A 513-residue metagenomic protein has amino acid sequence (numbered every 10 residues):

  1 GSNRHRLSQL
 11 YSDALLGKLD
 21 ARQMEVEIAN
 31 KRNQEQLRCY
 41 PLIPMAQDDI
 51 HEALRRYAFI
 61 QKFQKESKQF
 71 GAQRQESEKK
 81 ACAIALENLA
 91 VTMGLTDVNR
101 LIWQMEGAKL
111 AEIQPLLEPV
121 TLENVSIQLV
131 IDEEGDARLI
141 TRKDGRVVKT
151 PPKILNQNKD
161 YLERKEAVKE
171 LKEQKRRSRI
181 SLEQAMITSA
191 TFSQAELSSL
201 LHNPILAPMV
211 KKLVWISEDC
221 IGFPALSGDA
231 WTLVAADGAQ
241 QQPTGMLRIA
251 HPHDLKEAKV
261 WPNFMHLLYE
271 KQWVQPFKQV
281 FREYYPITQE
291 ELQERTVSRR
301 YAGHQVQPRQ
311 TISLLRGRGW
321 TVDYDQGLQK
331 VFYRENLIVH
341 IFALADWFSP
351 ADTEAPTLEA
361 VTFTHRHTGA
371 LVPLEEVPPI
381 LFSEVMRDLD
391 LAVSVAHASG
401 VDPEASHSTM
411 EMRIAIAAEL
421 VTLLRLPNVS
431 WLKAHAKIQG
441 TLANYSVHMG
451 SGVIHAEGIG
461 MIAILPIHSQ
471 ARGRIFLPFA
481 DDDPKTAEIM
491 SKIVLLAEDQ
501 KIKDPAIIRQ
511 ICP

Functional and structural regions predicted by a protein language model:
G1-I50, L54-P513: Non-catalytic terminal/accessory regions
